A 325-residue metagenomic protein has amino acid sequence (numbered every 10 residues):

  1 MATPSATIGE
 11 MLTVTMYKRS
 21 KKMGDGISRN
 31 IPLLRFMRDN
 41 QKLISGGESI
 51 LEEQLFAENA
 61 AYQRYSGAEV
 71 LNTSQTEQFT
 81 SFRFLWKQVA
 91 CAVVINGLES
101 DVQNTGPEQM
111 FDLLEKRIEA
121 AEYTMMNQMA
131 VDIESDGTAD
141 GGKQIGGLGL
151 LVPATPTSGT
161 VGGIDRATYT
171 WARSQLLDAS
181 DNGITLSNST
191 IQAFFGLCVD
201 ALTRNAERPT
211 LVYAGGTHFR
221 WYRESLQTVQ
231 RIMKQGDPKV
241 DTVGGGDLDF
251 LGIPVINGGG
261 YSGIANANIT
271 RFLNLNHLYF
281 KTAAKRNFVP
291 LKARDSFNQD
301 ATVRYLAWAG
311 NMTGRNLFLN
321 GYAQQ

Functional and structural regions predicted by a protein language model:
M1-Q325: Flexible, glycine/threonine- and acidic-rich loop/arm segments that mediate assembly and lattice contacts in viral
